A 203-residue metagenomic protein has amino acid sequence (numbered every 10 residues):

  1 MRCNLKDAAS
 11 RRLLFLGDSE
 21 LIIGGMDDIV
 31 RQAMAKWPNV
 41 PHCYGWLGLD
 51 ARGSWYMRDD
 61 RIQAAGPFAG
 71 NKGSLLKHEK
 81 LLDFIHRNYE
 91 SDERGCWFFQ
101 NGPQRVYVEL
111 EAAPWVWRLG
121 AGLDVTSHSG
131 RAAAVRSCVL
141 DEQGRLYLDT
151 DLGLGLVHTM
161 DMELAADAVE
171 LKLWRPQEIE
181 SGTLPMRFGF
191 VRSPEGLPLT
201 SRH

Functional and structural regions predicted by a protein language model:
E20-H78: Long alpha-helical, hydrophobic tracts
G45, G95-W97, R136, L146: Residue-level detector of beta-strand structural context in well-folded domains
S54-R58, A65-A113: Short, well-structured hydrophobic secondary-structure segments
E111-A132: Short, conserved turn/kink motifs that form compact alpha/beta structural patches or helix kinks used as
T126-S127, R131-H203: Glycine-rich, aromatic-bearing surface loops/beta-hairpins
